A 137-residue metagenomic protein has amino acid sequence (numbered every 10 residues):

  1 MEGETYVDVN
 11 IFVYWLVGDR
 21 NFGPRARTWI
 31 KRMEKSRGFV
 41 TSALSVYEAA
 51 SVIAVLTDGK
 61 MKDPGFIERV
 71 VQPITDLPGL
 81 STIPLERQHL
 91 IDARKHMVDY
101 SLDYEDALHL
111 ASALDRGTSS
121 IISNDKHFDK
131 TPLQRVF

Functional and structural regions predicted by a protein language model:
M1-T41, L56-R69, R116, K126: Short, well-structured N-terminal submotif of metal-dependent ribonuclease cores
E2-E4, L110-F137: Acidic, PIN/NYN-like endoribonuclease modules and their adjacent C-terminal/linker elements
I11, S45, H89, H109 (+1 more regions): Alpha-helix capping/helix-boundary segments
Y14-L16, V52, T131: Residues that scaffold the ATP/ADP-binding catalytic core of kinase and kinase-like folds
T57-R94: Domain-scale selection of a single, long terminal region that carries the protein's primary operational module
Q72-T75, S81, S101, E105 (+1 more regions): Internal alpha/beta domain cores that form substrate/cofactor-binding pockets in large enzymes and binding proteins
G79-S120, N124: Active-site neighborhoods of divalent-metal-dependent phosphate/nucleic-acid chemistry enzymes
